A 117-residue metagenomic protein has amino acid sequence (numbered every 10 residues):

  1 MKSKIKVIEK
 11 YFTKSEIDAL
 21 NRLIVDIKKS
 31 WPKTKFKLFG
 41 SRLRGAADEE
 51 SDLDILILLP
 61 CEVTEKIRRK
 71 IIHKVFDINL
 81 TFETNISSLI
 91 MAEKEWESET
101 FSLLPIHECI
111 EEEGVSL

Functional and structural regions predicted by a protein language model:
M1-K35, L43-E49, P60-L117: Catalytic core of pol beta-like nucleotidyltransferases
D52-L58: Short, aliphatic-rich beta-strand segments
